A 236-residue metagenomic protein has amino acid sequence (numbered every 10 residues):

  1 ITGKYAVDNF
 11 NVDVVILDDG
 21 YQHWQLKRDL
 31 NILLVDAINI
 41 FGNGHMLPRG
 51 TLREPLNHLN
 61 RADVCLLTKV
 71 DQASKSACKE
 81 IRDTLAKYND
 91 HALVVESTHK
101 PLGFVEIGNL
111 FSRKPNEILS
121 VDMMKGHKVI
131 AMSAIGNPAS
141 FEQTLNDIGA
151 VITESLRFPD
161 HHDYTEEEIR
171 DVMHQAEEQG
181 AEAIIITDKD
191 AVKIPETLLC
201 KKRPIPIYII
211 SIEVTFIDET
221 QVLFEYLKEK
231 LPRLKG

Functional and structural regions predicted by a protein language model:
I1-E96, G103: Phosphate/Mg2+-binding loops and adjacent switch elements in nucleotide/diphosphate-handling enzyme cores
N11-V12, G126, Q179-E182: Short, high-confidence coil segments that cap the C-terminus of an alpha-helix and link into the following beta-strand
L26-K27, L56-R61, Y88-N89, D122-K125 (+3 more regions): Short, conserved loop/helix-junction motifs that constitute active-site signature segments in enzyme catalytic cores
V70-N89, G108, S140-E142, N146-I148 (+2 more regions): GTPase G-domain guanine-specificity segment
A73, L102-P115: Acidic anion/phosphate-binding donor-loop and adjacent secondary structure in glycosyltransferase catalytic cores
K100-L102, F158-H162, R203-L234: Short, flexible loop segments at boundaries between secondary-structure elements
S120-E166, F224, K228: Redox- and metal-dependent alpha/beta enzyme cores, enriched for Fe-S-associated oxidoreductases and cofactor-handling
A181-K189: Acidic beta-strand-to-loop metal/phosphate-binding motif
